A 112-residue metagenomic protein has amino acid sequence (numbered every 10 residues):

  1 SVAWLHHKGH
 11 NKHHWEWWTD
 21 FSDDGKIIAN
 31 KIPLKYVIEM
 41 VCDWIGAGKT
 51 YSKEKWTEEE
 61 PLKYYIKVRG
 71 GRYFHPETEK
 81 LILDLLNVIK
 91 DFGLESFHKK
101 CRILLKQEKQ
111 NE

Functional and structural regions predicted by a protein language model:
S1-E112: Metal-dependent phosphohydrolase cores
